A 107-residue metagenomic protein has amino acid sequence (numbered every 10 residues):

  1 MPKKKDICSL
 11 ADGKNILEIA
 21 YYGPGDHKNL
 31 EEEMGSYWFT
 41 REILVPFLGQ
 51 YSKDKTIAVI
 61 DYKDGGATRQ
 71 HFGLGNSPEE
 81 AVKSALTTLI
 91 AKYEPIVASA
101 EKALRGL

Functional and structural regions predicted by a protein language model:
M1-P2, A98-L107: Short intrinsically disordered terminal tails
P2-A67: N-terminal segment of the canonical double-stranded RNA-binding domain
G49, A58, G73-G75, A100: Small side chains
G65-V82: A short, exposed loop/beta-hairpin motif centered on an aromatic-Gly-Thr core
A81-L89: Stable alpha-helical structural segments in soluble proteins, enriched in small hydrophobic residues
L89-A100: Long amphipathic alpha-helices with heptad-repeat character, especially coiled-coil-forming segments used
